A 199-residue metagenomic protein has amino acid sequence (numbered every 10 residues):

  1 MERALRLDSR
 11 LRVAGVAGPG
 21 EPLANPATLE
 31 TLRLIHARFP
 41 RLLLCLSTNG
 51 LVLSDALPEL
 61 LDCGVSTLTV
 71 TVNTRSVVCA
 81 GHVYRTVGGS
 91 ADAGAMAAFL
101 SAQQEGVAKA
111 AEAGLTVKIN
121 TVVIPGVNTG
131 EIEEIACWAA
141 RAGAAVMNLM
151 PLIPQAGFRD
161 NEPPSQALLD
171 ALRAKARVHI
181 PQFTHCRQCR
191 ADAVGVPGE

Functional and structural regions predicted by a protein language model:
M1-V16, L23-L32, A37-R38: Conserved alpha-helical substructure of the radical SAM core
E2, V77-G81, A97, D170-R173 (+1 more regions): Generic detector of well-ordered alpha-helical segments enriched in charged/polar residues, highlighting helical
G18-G20, A156-G157: Glycine-rich, proline-tolerant flexible connector loops at the mouths of alpha/beta enzymes
P19-P22, P125-V127, A193-G195: Short, internal active-site loops enriched in acidic
A24-M150, Q155: Conserved AdoMet/S-adenosylmethionine-binding subsite of the radical SAM
E133-E199: Auxiliary Fe-S-binding modules of radical SAM enzymes
